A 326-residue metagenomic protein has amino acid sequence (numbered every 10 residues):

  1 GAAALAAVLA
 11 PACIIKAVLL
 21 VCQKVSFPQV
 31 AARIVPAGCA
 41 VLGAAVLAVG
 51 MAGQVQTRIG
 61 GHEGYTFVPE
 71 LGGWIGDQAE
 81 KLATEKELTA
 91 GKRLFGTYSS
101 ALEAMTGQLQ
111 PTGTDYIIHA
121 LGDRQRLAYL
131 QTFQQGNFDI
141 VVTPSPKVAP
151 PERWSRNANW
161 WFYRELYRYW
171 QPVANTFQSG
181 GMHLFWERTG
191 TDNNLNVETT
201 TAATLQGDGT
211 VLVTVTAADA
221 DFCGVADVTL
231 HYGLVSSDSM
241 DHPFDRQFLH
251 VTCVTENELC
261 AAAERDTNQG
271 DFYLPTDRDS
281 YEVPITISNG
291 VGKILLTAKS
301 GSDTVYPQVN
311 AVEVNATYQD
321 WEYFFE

Functional and structural regions predicted by a protein language model:
G1-L5: Membrane-interface catalytic loops of GT-C/OST-like multi-pass glycosylation enzymes that act
L9-Q56: Signature aromatic-anchored transmembrane alpha helix within multi-pass, membrane-resident enzymes that catalyze glycan
L19-Q23, P28-R33, G73, D77-K86 (+5 more regions): Polar/charged alpha-helical tracts
G38-Q178, H183-D192, D227-P275: Extracytoplasmic
Q131-F138, T214-V225, M240-D245, Y281-K293: Short, surface-exposed loop and linker segments with low hydrophobicity and enrichment for Pro/Ser/Thr
S145-H231, I287, L296-E326: Aromatic/acidic, Gly/Pro-rich catalytic loop(s) in extracytoplasmic/lumenal soluble domains of multi-pass membrane
Q269-S302: Beta-sandwich interaction modules
